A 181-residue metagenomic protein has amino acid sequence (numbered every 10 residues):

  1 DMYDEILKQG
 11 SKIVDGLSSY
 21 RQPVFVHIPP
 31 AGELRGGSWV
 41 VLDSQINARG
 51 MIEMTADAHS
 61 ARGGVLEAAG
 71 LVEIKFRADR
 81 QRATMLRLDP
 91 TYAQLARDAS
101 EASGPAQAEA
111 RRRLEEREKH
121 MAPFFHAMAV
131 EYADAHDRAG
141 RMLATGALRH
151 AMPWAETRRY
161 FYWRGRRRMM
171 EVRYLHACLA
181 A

Functional and structural regions predicted by a protein language model:
D1-A181: Ligand-binding clefts of soluble mixed alpha/beta catalytic domains
